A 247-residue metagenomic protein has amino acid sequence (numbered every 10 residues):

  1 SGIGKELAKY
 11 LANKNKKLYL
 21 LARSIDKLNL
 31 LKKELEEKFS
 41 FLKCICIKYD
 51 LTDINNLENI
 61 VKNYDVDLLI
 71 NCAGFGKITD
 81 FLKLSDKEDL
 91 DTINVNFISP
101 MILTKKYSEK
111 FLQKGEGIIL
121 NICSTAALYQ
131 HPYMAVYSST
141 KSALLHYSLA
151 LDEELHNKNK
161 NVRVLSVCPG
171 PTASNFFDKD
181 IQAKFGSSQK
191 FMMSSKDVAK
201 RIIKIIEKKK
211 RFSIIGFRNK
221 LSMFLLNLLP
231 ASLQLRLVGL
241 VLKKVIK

Functional and structural regions predicted by a protein language model:
S1-L18: Canonical Rossmann dinucleotide-binding motif of NAD(H)/NADP(H)-dependent dehydrogenases/reductases, specifically
K14-L30: Conserved glycine-rich Rossmann-like NAD(P)H-binding loop of the short-chain dehydrogenase/reductase
C72-K77: Conserved NAD(P)H cofactor-binding loop of Rossmann-fold oxidoreductase domains
D80-L82, E88-I93: Substrate-binding pocket helix/loop in short-chain dehydrogenase/reductase
T104, T140: Active-site helix of classical SDR
S124: Residue(s) in the substrate-gating loop at a strand-loop-helix junction that position the organic substrate next
S166, F185-M223: C-terminal helical subdomain
